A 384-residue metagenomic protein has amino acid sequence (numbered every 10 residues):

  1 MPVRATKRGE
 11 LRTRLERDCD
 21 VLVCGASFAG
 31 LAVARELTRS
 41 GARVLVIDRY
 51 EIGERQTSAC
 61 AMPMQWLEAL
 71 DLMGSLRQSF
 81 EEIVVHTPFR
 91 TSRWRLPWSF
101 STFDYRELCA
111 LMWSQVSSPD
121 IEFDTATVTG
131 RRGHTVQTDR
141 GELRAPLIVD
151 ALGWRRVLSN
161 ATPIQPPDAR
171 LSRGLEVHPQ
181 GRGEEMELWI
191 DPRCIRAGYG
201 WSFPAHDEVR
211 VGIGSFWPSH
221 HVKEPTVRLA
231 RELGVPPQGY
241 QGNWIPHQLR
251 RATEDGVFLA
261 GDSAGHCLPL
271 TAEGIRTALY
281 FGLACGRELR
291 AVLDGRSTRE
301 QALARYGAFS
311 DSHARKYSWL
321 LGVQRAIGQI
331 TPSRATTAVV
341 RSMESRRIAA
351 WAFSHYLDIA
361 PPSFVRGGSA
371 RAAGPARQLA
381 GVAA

Functional and structural regions predicted by a protein language model:
M1-C19: Extreme N-terminal leader/targeting segments of oxidoreductases
A26, E36, Q115-Q238, W244 (+1 more regions): Predominantly flavin-linked oxidoreductase catalytic cores and closely associated redox partners
G30-L31: N-terminal Rossmann-fold NAD(P) dinucleotide-binding loop
E36-T57: Glycine-rich FAD pyrophosphate-binding loop
G53-E54, A69-V84, P167-L171, R299 (+1 more regions): A short alpha-helix-loop-beta-strand transition element characteristic of N-terminal alpha/beta dinucleotide-binding
A61-W113: A conserved beta-strand/loop capping segment in the N-terminal third of enzymes that catalyze redox or closely related
E142, F216-D294: FAD/FMN-dependent oxidoreductases across multiple families
R290-A384: C-terminal helical "tail/cap" subdomain of flavin- and related membrane-associated enzymes
